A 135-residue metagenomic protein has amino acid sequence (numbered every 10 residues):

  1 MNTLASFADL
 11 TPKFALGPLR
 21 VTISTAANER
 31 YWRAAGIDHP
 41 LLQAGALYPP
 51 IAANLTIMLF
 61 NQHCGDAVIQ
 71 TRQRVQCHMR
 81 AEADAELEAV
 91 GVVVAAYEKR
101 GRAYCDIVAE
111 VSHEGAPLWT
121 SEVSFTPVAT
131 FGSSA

Functional and structural regions predicted by a protein language model:
M1-R72, G132-A135: Hot-dog-fold acyl-thioester-processing enzymes
N2-A5, A81-E88, V92-A135: HotDog/MaoC-like acyl-thioester-processing domains
P49-V94, A103, E122: Hydrophobic beta-strand-centered segment that forms part of the acyl-chain substrate-binding groove
